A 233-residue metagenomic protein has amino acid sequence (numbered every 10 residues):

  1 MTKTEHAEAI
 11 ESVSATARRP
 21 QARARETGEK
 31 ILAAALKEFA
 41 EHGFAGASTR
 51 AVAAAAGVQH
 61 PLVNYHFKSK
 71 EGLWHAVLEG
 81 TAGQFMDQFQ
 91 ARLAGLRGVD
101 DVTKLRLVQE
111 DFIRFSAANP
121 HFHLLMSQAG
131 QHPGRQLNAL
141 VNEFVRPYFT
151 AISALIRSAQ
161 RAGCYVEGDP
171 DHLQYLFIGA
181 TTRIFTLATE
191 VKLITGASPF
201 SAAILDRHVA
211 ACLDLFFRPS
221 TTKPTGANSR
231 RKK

Functional and structural regions predicted by a protein language model:
M1-A15, D111-R114, A118, R146-A162 (+2 more regions): C-terminal peripheral helix-coil segments that are non-catalytic and often amphipathic
T2, K30, E38-G72, A76: Helix-turn-helix
R25-A33, A45-G46, H66-Q90, A94 (+1 more regions): An amphipathic alpha-helix adjacent to DNA-recognition modules
E41-A45, N119, A162: Short coil/turn segments at alpha/beta junctions that flank glycine-rich nucleotide-binding fingerprints
G83-Q90, T103, R135-R161, D171-H172 (+1 more regions): Amphipathic alpha-helical packing segments from all-alpha helical-bundle domains
A91-F122, P170-F177, D206, T222-K223: Hydrophobic alpha-helical connector segments
A117-A139, A188-T195: Amphipathic alpha-helical segments used for helix-helix packing
L125-A129, E143, L176, A180: Short acidic/histidine-centered micro-motifs embedded in hydrophobic/aromatic stretches that mark compact functional
